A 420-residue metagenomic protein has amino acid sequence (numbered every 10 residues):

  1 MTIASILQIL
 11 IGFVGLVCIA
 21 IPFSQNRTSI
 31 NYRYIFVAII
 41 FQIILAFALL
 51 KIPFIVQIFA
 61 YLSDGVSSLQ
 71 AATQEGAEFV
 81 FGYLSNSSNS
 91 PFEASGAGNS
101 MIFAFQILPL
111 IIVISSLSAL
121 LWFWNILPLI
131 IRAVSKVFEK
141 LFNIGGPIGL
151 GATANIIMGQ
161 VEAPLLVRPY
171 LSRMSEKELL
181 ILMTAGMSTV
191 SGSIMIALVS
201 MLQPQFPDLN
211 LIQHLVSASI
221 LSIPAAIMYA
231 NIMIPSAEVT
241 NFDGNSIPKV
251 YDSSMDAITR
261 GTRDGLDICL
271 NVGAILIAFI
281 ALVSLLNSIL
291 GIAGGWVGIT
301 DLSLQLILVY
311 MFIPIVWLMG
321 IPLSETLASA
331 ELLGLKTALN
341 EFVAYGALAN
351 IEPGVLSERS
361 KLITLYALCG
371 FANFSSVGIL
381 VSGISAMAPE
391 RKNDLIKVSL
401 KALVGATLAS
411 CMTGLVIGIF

Functional and structural regions predicted by a protein language model:
M1-F59, L211-Q213, K249-L276, I289: Hydrophobic transmembrane alpha-helices of multi-pass small-molecule transporters
T2-V14, Q106, L302-S303, T364-S376: Structural signature of hydrophobic alpha-helical transmembrane segments
G12-F23, V37-L50, I111-L120, S191-S200 (+5 more regions): Hydrophobic core segments of alpha-helical transmembrane domains in multi-pass membrane transport and ion-translocation
A48-L84, T240-D243, S288-Y310, S324-L332: Interfacial/capping segments of alpha-helical transmembrane domains
A71-K140: Hydrophobic alpha-helical hairpins/lids featuring a short glycine-rich hinge
E139-S200, S329-V404, L408-M412, V416: Alpha-helical membrane segments and immediately flanking helix-loop junctions that form or couple to the substrate/ion
I220-I268: Long, contiguous bundles of hydrophobic transmembrane helices that form the permeation core of multi-pass
R263-P353: Transmembrane helical segments that form the transport core of multi-pass membrane transport proteins
